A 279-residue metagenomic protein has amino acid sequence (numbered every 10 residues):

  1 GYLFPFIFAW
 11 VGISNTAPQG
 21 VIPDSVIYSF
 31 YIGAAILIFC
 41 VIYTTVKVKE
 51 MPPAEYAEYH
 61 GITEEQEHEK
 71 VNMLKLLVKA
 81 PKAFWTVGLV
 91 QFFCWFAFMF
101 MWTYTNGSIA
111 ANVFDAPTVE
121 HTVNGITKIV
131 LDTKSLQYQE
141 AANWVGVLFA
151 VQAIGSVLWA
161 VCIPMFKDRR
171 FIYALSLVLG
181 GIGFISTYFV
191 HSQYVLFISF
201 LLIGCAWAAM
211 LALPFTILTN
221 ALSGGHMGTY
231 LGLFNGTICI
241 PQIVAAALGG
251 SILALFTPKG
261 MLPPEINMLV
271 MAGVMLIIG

Functional and structural regions predicted by a protein language model:
G1-F100, V274-I278: Intracellular loop-helix junctions on the cytosolic face of multi-pass helical membrane proteins
I7-T16, F166-K167, S251-P258: Interfacial helix-cap and linker-helix signal at transmembrane-aqueous boundaries of multi-pass secondary transporters
D24-S25, D115-A153, P264: Loop-to-transmembrane helix entry
V157-R170, L253: Helix-to-loop junctions at the C-terminal end of transmembrane segments in multipass secondary transporters
L179-H191: C-terminal ends and interior cores of transmembrane alpha-helices in multi-pass membrane transporters/permeases
V195-M210: Hydrophobic core of transmembrane alpha-helices in multi-pass small-molecule transporters, especially MFS/SLC-type
A209-S223: Intracellular juxtamembrane helix-capping segments at the cytosolic ends of symmetry-related transmembrane helices
L222-F234: Loop-to-transmembrane helix entry/capping segments in MFS-fold secondary transporters and related SLC/MFSD carriers
